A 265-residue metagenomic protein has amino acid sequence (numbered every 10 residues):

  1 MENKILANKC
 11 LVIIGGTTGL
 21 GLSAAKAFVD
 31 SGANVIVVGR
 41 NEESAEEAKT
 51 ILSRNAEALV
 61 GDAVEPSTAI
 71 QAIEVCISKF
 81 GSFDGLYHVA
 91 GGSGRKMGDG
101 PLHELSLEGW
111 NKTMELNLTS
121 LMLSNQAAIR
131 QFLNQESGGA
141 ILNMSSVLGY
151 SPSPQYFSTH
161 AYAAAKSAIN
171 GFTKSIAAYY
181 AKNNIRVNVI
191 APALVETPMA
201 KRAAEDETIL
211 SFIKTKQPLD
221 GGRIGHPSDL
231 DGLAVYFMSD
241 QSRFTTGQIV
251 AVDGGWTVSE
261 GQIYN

Functional and structural regions predicted by a protein language model:
E2-N3, V235, T246-N265: Short C-terminal tail/terminal secondary-structure segment of NAD(P)H-dependent dehydrogenase/reductase domains
T17-G19: Conserved glycine-rich cofactor-binding loop
G92-S93, L142-A168, T173-K174, A178-K182 (+1 more regions): Catalytic loop of short-chain dehydrogenase/reductase
M97-L102, S106-N111, I213-T215: Substrate-binding pocket helix/loop in short-chain dehydrogenase/reductase
N125-Q126, K174: A short, exposed helix-loop element centered on a Lys and neighboring polar residues
A181, R186, T245-G247: Short, small/polar-rich loop/turn modules that mediate ligand/substrate recognition or access, typified
V189, T208-T245, V252-G254: C-terminal helical subdomain
